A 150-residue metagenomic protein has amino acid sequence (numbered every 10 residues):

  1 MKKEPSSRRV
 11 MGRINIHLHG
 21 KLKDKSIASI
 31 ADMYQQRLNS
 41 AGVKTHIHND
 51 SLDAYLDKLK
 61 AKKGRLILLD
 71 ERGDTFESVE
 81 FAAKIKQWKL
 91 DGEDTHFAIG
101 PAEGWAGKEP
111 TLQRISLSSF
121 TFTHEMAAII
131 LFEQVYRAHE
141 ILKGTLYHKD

Functional and structural regions predicted by a protein language model:
K2-L38: N-terminal beta1-alpha1 ligand-phosphate binding loop
I16, I67, G100, L131: Conserved RecA-like P-loop NTPase ATPase core
H17, K44-H48, I115: General small-molecule cofactor/ligand-binding pocket signal
G20-D24, R72, T121: Short histidine/acidic/glycine/proline-rich micro-motifs that form metal- and phosphate-coordinating active-site loops
L22-K23, E103-W105: Conserved nucleotide-binding/hydrolysis micro-motifs of P-loop NTPases
I27-A31, S78-V79, A128-I129: Conserved strand-to-helix beginnings and helix N-cap segments that scaffold or border functional pockets
R37-H96, A102-G104: S-adenosyl-L-methionine/SAH cofactor-binding core of RNA-modifying enzymes
K108-K149: Structured adenosyl-cofactor binding patch, chiefly the S-adenosyl-L-methionine
